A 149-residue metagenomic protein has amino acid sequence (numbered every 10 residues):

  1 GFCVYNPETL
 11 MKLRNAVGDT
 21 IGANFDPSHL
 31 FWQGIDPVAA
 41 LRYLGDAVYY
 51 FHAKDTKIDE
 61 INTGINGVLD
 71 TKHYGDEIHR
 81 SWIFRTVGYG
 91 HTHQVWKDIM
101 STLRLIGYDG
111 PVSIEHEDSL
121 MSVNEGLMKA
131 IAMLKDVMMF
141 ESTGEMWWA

Functional and structural regions predicted by a protein language model:
N6-I21, F25, H29-A149: Histidine-acidic metal/acid-base catalytic patches
